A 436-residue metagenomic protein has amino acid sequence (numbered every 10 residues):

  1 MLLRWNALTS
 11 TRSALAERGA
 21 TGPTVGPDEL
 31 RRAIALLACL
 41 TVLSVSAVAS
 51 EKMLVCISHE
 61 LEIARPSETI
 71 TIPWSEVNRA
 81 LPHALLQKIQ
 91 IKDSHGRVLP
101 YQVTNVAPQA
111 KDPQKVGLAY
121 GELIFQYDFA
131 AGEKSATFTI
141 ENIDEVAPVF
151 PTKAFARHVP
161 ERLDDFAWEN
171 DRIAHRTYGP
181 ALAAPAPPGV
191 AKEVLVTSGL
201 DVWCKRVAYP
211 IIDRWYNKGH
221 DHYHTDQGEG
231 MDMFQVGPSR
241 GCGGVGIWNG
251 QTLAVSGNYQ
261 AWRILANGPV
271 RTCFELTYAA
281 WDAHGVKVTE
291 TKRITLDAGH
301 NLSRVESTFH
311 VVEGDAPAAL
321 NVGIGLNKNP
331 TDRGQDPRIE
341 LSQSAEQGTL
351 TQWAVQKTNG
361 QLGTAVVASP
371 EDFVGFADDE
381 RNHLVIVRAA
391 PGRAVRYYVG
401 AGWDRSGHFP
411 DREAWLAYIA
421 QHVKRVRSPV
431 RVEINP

Functional and structural regions predicted by a protein language model:
A33-S44: Bacterial N-terminal signal peptides
S50-A156, L163: Alpha-mannosidase-like glycoside hydrolase catalytic domains involved in N-glycan trimming, generalizing to other
L86-G121, D282, P330-E346, A365-D378: Solvent-exposed beta-strand/loop surfaces of large extracellular or lumenal domains
L118-E161, V322-A354, N382-H383, R388-A390: Extended acidic/polar, glycine-enriched regions that form or flank non-catalytic beta-rich accessory modules
A119-I124, V366-P436: Beta-strand-rich recognition/accessory modules
D144-Q251: Solvent-exposed N-terminal domain segments of exported/luminal and surface proteins
D213-D297: Extended, loop-rich substrate-binding clefts of extracytoplasmic carbohydrate-active enzymes
E290, L296, N301-R338: Acidic (Asp/Glu-rich), glycine- and aromatic
